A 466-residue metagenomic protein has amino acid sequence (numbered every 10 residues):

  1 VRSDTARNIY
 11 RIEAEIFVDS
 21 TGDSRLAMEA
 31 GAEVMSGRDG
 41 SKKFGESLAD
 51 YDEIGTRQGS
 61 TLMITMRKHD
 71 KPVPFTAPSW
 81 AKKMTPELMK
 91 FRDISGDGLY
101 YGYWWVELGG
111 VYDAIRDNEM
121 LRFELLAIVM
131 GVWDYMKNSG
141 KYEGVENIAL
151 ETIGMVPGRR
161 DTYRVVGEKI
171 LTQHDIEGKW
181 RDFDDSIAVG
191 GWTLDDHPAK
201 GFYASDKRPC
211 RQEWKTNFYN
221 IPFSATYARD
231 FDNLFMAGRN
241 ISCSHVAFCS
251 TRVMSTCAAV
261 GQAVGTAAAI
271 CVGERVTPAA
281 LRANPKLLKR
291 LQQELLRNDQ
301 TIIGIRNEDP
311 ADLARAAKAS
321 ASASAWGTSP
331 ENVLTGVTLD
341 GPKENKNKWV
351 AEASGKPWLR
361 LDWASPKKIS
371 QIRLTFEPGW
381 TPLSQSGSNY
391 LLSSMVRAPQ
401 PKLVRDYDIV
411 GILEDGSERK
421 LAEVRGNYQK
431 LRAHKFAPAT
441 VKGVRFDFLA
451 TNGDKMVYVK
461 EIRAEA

Functional and structural regions predicted by a protein language model:
V1-R2, Y100-W104, R360-D362, H434: Generic recognition of long tandem-repeat/solenoid scaffolds
R2-S3, A14, S20, N298-S320 (+6 more regions): Mature N-terminal, pre-catalytic/accessory segment of carbohydrate-active enzymes
S3-R315: Flavin (FAD/FMN)-binding glycine-rich loop and adjacent Rossmann-like elements that form
D39-G45, Y112, A127-M130, S205-D206 (+7 more regions): A short linear-motif detector with a strong N-terminal bias
T61, T65-H69, Y135, I153 (+8 more regions): Structured loops at beta-to-helix junctions and adjacent beta-edge loops in soluble globular domains
T76-K82, F248-R252, T328-K346: Short, polar loop/linker segments at the starts of domains and inter-domain junctions
D309-D340: Predominantly extracellular/luminal regions of secreted and cell-surface proteins, especially disulfide-bonded
D340-K420, R425-A466: Aromatic, loop-rich ligand-recognition surfaces of beta-strand-rich domains
